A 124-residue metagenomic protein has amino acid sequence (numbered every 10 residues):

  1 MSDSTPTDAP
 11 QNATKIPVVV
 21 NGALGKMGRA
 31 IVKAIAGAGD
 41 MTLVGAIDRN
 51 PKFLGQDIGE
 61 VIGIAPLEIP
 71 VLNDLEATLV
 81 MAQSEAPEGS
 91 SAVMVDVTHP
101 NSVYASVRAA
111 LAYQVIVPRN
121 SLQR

Functional and structural regions predicted by a protein language model:
S2-Y113: N-terminal glycine-/serine-/threonine-rich beta1-alpha1-beta2 phosphate-ribose binding loop of Rossmann-like
Q114-R124: Short, compositionally biased segments
